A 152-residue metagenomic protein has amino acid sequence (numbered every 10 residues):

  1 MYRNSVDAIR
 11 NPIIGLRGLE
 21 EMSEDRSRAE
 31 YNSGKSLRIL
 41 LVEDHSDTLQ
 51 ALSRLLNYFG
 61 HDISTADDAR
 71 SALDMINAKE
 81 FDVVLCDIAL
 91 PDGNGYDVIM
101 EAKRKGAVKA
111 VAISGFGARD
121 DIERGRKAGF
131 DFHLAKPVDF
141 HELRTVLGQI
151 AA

Functional and structural regions predicted by a protein language model:
M1-L40, H141-A152: Non-catalytic signal-transmission and effector/linker regions of two-component phosphorelay proteins
E43: Conserved acidic carboxylate
S46-S64: Two-component/phosphorelay signaling modules centered on CheY-like receiver
T65-V83, E123: Acidic, metal-coordinating helix/loop segments flanking the phosphotransfer/catalytic sites of two-component signaling
D68, N94-D97: Acidic catalytic/metal-coordinating carboxylates
D74, Y96-V108, L147: Short amphipathic alpha-helix used as the core "switch/output" element in two-component signaling
D97, G117-F132, T145: Alpha4 helix (beta4-alpha4-beta5 surface) of REC/receiver domains from two-component response regulators
